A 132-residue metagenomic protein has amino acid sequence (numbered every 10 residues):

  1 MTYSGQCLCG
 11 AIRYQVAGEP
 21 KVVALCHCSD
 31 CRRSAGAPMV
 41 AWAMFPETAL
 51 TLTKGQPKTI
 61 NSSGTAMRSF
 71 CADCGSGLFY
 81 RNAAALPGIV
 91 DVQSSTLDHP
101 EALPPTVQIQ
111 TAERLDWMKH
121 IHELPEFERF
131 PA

Functional and structural regions predicted by a protein language model:
M1-A132: A short Gly-Trp-Pro
